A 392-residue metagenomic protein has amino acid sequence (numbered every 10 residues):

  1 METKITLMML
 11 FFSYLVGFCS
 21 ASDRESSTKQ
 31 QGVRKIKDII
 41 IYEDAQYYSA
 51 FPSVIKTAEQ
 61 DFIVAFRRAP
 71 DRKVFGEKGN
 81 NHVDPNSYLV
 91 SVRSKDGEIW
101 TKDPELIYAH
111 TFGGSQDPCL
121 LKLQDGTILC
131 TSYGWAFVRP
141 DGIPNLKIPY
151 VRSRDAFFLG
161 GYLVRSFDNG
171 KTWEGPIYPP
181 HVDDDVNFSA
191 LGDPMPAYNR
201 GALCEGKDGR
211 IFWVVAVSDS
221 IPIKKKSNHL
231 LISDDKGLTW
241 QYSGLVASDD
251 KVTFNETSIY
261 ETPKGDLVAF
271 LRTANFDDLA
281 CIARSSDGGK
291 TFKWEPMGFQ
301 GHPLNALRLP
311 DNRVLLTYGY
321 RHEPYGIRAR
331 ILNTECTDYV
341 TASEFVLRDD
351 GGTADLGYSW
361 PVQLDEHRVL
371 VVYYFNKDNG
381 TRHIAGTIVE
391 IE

Functional and structural regions predicted by a protein language model:
M1-I5: Positively charged n-region of N-terminal signal peptides that target proteins for export
T6-G17: Bacterial N-terminal signal peptides
S22-E392: Asp-box/BNR beta-propeller blade signature and adjacent active/binding-site loops in extracellular glycan-interacting
